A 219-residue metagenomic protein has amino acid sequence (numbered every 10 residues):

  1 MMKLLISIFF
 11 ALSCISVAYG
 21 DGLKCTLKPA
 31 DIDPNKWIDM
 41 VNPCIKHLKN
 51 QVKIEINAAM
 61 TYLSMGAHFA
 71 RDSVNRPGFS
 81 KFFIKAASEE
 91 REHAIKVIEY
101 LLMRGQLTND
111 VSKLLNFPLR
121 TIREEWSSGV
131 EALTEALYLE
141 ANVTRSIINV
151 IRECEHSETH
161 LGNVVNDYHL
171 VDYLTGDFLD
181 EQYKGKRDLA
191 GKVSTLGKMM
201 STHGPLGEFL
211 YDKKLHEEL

Functional and structural regions predicted by a protein language model:
M2-L219: Iron-associated oxidoreductase/ferritin-like identity signal
